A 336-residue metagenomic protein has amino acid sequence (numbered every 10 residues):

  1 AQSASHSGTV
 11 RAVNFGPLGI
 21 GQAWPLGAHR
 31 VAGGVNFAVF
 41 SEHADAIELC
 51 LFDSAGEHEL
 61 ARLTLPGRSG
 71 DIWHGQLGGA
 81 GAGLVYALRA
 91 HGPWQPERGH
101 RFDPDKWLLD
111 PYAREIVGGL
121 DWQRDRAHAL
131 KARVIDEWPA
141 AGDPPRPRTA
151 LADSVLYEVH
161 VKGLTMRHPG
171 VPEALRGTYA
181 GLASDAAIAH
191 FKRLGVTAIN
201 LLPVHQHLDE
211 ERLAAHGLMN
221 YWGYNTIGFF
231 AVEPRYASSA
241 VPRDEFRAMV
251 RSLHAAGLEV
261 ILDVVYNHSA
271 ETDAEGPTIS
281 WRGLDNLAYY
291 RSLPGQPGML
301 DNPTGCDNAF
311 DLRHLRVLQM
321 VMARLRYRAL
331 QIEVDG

Functional and structural regions predicted by a protein language model:
Q2-S7: Extreme N-terminal basic, low-complexity initiation segments that serve as generic localization/processing leaders
V10-Y236: N-terminal structural segment of carbohydrate-active enzymes
K162-V334: Substrate-binding/active-site clefts of carbohydrate-active enzymes
